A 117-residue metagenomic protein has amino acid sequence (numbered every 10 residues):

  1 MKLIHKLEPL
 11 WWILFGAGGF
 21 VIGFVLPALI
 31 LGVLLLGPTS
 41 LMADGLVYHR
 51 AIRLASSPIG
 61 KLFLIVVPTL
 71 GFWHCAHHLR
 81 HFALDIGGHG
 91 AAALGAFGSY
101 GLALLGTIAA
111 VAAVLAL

Functional and structural regions predicted by a protein language model:
M1-L117: Membrane-embedded alpha-helical bundles that constitute the cytochrome b-like, heme-associated redox core of multi-pass
